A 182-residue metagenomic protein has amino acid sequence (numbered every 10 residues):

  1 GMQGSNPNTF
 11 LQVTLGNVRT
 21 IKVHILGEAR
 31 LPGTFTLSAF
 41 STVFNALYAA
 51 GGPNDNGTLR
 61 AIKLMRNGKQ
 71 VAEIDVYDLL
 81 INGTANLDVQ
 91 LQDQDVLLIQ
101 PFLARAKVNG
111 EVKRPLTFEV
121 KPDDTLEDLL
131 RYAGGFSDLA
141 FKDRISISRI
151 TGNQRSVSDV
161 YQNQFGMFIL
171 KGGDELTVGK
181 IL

Functional and structural regions predicted by a protein language model:
G1-L182: Ser/Thr/Pro/Gly-biased, low-complexity, turn-/loop-rich segments that often occur immediately after N-terminal
